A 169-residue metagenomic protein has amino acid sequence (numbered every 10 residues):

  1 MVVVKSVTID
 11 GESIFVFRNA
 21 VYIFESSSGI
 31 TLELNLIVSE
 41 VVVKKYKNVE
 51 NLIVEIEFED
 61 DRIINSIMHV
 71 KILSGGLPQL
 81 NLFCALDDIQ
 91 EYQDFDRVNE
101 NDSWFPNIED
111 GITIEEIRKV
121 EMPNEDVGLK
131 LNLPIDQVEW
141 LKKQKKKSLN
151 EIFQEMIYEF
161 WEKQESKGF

Functional and structural regions predicted by a protein language model:
M1-E33: Solvent-exposed edge beta-strands and adjacent loop segments that serve as assembly or binding interfaces
V2-T8, N48-R62: Short conserved beta-strand and strand-loop elements enriched in small hydrophobics with frequent Asp/Gly
Y22-T31, V70-Q79, P123: Short, ordered beta-strand-loop transition motifs
V41-N48: Short, conserved charged micro-motifs
E57-Q90: Short beta-strand and beta-hairpin "edge-sheet" elements
F83-I112: Helix-rich interaction surfaces within compact, conserved domain-sized segments that mediate assembly or partner
D102-I135: Short Lys/Arg-rich basic patches
S148-F169: Short, basic amphipathic alpha-helical segments that act as recognition/interaction helices in nucleic-acid-binding
